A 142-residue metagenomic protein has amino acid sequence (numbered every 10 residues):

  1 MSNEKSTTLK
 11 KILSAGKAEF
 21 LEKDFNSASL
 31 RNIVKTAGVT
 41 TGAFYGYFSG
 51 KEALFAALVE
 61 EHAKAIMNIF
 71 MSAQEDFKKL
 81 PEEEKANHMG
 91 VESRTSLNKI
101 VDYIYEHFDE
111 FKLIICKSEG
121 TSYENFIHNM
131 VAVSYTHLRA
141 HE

Functional and structural regions predicted by a protein language model:
M1-K23, S27-T36, A53: Basic, helix-initiating cap at the start of DNA-binding domains
K17, I114-M130: C-terminal/domain-terminus segments
V39-F48: Short hydrophobic/aromatic patch on the recognition helix
A56-H62: Alpha-helical DNA-contacting segments of helix-turn-helix folds
A57, S72-E106: Hydrophobic alpha-helical connector segments
H62-A73: Short, solvent-exposed beta-strand-terminating loops
F77-P81, F111-S118: Secondary-structure edge/capping motif, primarily at the C-terminal ends of alpha-helices and the immediately following
T136-E142: Conserved small/polar residues in nucleotide/adenosyl-binding loops
